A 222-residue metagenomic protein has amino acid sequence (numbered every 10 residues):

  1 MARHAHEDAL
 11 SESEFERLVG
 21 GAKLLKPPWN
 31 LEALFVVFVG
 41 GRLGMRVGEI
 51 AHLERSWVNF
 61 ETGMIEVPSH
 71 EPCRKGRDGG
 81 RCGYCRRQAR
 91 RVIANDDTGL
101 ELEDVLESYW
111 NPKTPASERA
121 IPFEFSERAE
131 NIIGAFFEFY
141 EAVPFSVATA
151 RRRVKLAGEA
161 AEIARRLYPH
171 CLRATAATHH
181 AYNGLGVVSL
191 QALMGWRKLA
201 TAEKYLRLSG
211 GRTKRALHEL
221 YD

Functional and structural regions predicted by a protein language model:
M1-A9, R17, R90-N95, K198 (+2 more regions): Haloarchaeal acidic low-complexity proteome signature biased toward cell-envelope/secretome components but also
A2-H4, D8, E12-V47: Basic, Lys/Arg- and aromatic-enriched nucleic-acid-binding interface segment
F15, E103, E124-A164: Active-site/catalytic core of tyrosine-dependent DNA strand-transfer enzymes
L31-L34, S146-R151, K155, A164-G184: Short basic/aromatic active-site micro-motif
G40-T62, S189: Short, charged phosphate-coordinating catalytic segments
H52-N131: Conserved tyrosine-mediated DNA breakage-rejoining catalytic core shared by Y-recombinases
W57-F60, L185-K204: Short, polar N-cap/turn motifs at the start of nucleic acid-interacting alpha helices
E71-C73, M194-E219: Catalytic-site neighborhood detector that most strongly recognizes the C-terminal catalytic loop/helix of tyrosine
